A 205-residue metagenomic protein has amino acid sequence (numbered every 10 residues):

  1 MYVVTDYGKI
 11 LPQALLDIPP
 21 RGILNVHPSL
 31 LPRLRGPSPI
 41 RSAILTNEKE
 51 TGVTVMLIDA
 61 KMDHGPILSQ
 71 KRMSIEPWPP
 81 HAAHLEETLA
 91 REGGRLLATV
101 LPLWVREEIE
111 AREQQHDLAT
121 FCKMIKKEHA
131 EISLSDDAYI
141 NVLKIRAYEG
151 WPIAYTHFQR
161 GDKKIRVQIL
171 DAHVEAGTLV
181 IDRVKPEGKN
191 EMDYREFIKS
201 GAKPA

Functional and structural regions predicted by a protein language model:
M1-T5, K185-E187: Short intrinsically disordered, low-complexity coil segments enriched in acidic
V3-A119: Donor/substrate-binding cores of folate-linked one-carbon enzymes
R21, R35, R41, K123 (+3 more regions): Basic side chains
H27-S29, I40-R41, P102-R106, K126-A130 (+3 more regions): N-terminal start-of-chain detector that recognizes signal peptides and the immediate post-cleavage beginning
K49-G52, D63-H64, S69, K126-E128 (+3 more regions): A generic structural signal for well-ordered coil/turn residues at beta-strand boundaries that shape enzyme active-site
D117-I132: PAPS-dependent sulfotransferase catalytic core
H129, S133-A205: An anion-binding loop in the catalytic cleft
